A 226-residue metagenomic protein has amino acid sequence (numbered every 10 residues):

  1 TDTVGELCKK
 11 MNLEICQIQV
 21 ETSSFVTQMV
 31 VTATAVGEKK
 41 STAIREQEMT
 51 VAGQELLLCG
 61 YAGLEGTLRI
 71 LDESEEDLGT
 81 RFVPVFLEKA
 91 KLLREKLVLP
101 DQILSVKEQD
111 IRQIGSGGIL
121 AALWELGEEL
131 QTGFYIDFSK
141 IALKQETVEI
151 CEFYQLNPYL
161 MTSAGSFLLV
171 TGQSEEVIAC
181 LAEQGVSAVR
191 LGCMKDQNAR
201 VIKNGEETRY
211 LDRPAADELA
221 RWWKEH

Functional and structural regions predicted by a protein language model:
T1-H226: Helix-biased detector of long, well-ordered alpha-helical tracts
